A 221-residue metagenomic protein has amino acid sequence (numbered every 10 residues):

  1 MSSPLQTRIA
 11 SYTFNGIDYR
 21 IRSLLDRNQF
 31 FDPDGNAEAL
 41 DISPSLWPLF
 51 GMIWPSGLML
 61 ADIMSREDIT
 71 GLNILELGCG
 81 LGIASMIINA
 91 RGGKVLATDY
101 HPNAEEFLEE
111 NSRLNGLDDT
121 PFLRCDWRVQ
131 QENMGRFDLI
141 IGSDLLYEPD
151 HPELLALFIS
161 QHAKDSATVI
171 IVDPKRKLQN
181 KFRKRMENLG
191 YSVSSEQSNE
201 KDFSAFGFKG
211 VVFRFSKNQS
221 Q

Functional and structural regions predicted by a protein language model:
M1-Q221: S-adenosylmethionine-dependent methyltransferases
